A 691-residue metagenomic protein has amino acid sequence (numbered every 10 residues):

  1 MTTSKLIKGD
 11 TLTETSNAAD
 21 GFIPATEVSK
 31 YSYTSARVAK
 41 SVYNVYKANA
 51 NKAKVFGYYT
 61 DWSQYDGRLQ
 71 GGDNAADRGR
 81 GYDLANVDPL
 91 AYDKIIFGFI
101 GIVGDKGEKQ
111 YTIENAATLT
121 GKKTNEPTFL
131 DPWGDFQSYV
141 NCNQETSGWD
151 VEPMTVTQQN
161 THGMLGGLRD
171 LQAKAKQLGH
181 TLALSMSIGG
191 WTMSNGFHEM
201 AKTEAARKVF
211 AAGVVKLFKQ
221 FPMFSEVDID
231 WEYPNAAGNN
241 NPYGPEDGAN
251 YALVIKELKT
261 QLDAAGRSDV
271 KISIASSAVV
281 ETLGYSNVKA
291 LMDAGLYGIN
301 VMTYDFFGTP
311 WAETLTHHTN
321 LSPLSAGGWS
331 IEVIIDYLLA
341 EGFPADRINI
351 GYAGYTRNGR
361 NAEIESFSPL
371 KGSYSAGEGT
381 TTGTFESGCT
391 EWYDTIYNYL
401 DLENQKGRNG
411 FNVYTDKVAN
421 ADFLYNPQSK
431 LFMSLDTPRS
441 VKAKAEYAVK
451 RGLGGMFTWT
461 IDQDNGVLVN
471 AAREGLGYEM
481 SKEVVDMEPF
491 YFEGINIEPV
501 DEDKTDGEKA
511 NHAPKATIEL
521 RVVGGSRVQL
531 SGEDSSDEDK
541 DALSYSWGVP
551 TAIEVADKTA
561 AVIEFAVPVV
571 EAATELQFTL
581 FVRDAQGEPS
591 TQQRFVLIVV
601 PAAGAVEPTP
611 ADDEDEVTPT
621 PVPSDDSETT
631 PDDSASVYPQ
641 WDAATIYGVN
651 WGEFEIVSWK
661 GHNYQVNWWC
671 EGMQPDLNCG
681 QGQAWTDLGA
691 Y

Functional and structural regions predicted by a protein language model:
T2-F218, E483, P489: Glycan-recognition patch characteristic of GH18 chitinases/ENGases and related GlcNAc/peptidoglycan-binding proteins
G67-Q70, Q110-T128, P234-W392: Substrate-binding surface in catalytic domains of secreted glycosidases
Y397-D486: Extracellular low-complexity, Gly/Ser/Thr-rich intrinsically disordered linkers and protease-sensitive activation/hinge
A510-K515, L543: Proline-centered linker/hinge motifs at extracellular inter-domain junctions
S531-D539: Acidic, Ser/Thr
E538-S546: Solvent-exposed loop segments of extracellular immunoglobulin-like
G548-A566: Surface-exposed, flexible coil segments in extracellular/virion-facing regions
G604, A611-E616, P621-Y691: Tryptophan-rich substrate-binding surfaces of secreted polymer-degrading and adhesive proteins
